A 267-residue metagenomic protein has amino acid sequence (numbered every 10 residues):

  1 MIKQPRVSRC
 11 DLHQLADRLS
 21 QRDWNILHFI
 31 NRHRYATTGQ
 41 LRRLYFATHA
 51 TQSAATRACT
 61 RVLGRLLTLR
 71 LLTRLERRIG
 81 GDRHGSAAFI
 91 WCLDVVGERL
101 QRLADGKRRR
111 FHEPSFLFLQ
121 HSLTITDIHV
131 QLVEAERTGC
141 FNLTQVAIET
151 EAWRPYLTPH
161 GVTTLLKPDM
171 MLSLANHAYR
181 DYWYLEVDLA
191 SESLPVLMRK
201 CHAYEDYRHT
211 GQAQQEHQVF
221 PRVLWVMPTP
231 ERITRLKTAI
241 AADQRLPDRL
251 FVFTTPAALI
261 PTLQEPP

Functional and structural regions predicted by a protein language model:
M1-H112: Nuclease-adjacent, charged terminal/linker segments that flank catalytic cores
I2-C10, L27, S191-R199, H209-P267: Non-catalytic C-terminal interaction segments of nucleic acid-processing enzymes
L75-G80, F118, C140-W183, E192-H202: Active-site metal-binding core of divalent-cation-utilizing nuclease and nuclease-like domains
V95, T150, L174, L189 (+1 more regions): Short, flexible loop/turn elements at secondary-structure junctions
E98-V146: Amphipathic alpha-helical dimerization/coiled-coil segments that flank or bridge DNA-binding/regulatory modules
L119-T126, V130, E134-R137, A178-G211 (+1 more regions): Core beta-strand-centered patch of the WYL/Sm-like small regulatory domain
V146-A147, Y184-E186, P221-P228: Extended hydrophobic secondary-structure segments that form protein cores and membrane-embedded regions
